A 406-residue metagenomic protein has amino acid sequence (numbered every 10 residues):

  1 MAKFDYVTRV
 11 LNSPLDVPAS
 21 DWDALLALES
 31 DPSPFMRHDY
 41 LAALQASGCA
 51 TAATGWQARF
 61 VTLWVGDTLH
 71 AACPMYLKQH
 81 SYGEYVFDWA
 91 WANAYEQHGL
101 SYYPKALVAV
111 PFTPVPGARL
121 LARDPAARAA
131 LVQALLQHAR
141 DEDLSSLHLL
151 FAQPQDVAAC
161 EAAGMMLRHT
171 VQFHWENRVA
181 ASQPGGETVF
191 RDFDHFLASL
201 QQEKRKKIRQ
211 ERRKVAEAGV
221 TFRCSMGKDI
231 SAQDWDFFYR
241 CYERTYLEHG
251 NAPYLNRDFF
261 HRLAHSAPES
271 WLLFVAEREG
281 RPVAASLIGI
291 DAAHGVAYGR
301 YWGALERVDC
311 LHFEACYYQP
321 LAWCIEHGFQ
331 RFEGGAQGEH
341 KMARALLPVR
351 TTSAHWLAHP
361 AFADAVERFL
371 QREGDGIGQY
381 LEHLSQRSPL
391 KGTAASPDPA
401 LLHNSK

Functional and structural regions predicted by a protein language model:
M1-K406: N-acyltransferase acceptor-side catalytic subdomain
